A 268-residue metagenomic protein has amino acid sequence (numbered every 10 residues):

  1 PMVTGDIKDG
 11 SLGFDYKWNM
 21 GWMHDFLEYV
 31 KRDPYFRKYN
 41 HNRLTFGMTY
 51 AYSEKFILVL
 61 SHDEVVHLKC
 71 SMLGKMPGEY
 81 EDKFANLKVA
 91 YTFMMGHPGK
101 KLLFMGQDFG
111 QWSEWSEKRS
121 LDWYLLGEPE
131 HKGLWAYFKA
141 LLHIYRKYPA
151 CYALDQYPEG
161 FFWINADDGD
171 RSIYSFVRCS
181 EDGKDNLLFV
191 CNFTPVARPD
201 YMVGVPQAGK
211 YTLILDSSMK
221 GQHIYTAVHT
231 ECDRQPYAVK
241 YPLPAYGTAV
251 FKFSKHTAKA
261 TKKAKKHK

Functional and structural regions predicted by a protein language model:
P1-P77, E81-F84, K88-V89, G96: Glycan-recognition surfaces
R37-Y39, D63, L68-K69, G78-L103 (+1 more regions): Carbohydrate-interacting/catalytic domains
